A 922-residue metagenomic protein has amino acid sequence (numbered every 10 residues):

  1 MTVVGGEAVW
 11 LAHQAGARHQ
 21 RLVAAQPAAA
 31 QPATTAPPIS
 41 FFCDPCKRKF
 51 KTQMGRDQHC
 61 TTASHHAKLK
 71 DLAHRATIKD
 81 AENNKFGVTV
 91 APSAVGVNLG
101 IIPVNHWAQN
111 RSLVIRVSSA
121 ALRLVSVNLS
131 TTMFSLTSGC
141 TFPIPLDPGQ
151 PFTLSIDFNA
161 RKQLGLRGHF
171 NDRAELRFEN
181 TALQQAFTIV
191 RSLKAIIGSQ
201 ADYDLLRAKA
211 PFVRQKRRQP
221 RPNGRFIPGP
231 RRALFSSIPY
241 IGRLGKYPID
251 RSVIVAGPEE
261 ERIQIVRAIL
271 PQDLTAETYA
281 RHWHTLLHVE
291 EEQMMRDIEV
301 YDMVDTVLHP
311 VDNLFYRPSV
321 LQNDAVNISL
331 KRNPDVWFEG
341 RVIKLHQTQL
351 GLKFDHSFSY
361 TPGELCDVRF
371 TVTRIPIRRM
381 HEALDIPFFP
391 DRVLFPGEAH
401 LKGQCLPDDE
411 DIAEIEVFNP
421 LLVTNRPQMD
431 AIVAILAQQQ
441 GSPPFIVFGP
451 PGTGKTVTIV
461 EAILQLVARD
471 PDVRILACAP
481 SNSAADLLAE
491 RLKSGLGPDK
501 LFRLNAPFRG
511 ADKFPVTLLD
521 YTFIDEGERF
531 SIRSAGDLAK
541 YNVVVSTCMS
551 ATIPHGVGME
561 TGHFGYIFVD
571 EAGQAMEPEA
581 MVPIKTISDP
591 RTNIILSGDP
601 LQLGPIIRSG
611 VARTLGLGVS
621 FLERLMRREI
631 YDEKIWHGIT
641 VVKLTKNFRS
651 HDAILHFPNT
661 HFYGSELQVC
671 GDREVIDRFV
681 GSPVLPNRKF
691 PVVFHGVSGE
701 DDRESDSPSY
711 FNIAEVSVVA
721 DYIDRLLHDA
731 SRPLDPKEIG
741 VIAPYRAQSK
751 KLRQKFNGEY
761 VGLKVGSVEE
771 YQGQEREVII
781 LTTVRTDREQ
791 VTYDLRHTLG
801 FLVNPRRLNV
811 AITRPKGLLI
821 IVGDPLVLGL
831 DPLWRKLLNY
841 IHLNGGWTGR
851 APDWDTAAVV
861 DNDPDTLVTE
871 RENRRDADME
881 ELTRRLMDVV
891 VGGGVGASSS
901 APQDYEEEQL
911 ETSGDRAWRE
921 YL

Functional and structural regions predicted by a protein language model:
M1-T2, C46: Short Cys/His-rich metal-coordination motifs, predominantly Zn2+-binding knuckles/fingers
V3-G5, F50: Conserved aromatic/hydrophobic anchor residue in the second beta-strand of classical C2H2 zinc-finger domains
G6-I39, M54-H74: C-terminal recognition-helix end and immediately following basic linker of small zinc-binding "finger" domains
I39-S40, D44-K47, Q53-W283, E291: Feature for long, exposed domains in two main contexts
R161, E175-R177, Q185-L436, G510-Y521 (+1 more regions): Pre-ATPase regulatory/linker segments immediately N-terminal to the P-loop/RecA-like helicase/translocase core
F212-R231, G351-S546, E666-S731, K737 (+2 more regions): ASCE P-loop NTPase motor cores of helicases and related translocases
P318-L321, Q439, P443, A535-K540 (+2 more regions): Short basic/glycine-enriched coil/helix segment immediately N-terminal to the Walker B
D470, S481, M549-A551, V557-L922: Conserved helicase motor core of SF1/SF2 NTP-dependent helicases
